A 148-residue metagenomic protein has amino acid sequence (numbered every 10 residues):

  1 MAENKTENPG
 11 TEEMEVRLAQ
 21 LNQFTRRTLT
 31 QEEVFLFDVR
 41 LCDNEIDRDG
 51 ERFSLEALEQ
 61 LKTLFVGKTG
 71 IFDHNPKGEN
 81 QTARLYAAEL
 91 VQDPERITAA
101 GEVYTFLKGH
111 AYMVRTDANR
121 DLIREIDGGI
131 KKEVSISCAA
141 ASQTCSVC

Functional and structural regions predicted by a protein language model:
M1-C148: Signature of dsDNA virion morphogenesis modules
